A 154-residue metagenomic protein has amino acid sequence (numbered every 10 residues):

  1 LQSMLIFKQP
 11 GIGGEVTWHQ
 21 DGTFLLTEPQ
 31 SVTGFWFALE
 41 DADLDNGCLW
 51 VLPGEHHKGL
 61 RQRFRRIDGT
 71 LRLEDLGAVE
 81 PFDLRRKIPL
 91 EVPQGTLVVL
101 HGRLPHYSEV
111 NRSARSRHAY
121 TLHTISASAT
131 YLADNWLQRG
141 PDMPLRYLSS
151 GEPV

Functional and structural regions predicted by a protein language model:
L1-V51: Conserved double-stranded beta-helix
M4, D21, E55, R103 (+1 more regions): Anionic group-transfer/hydrolysis microenvironments
M4, G34-A38, K87-P89, L97-V99 (+1 more regions): Conserved hydrophobic/aromatic beta-strand scaffold that supports enzyme active sites
Q9, D43, K58, S126-S128: Feature marks short, surface-exposed loop/turn motifs that line or immediately flank catalytic pockets and channel
Q20-T23, W36-F37, L84-R86, L104-Y107: Glycine-rich, charged/polar anion/phosphate-binding loops that engage phosphate groups from diverse ligands
D21-V32, R85-R86, V92, R115-S116: A short beta-loop-beta micro-motif enriched in histidine and acidic residues
A42-P105: Double-stranded beta-helix
Q62-R65, L97-V99, R103-V154: Non-heme Fe(II)/2-oxoglutarate
